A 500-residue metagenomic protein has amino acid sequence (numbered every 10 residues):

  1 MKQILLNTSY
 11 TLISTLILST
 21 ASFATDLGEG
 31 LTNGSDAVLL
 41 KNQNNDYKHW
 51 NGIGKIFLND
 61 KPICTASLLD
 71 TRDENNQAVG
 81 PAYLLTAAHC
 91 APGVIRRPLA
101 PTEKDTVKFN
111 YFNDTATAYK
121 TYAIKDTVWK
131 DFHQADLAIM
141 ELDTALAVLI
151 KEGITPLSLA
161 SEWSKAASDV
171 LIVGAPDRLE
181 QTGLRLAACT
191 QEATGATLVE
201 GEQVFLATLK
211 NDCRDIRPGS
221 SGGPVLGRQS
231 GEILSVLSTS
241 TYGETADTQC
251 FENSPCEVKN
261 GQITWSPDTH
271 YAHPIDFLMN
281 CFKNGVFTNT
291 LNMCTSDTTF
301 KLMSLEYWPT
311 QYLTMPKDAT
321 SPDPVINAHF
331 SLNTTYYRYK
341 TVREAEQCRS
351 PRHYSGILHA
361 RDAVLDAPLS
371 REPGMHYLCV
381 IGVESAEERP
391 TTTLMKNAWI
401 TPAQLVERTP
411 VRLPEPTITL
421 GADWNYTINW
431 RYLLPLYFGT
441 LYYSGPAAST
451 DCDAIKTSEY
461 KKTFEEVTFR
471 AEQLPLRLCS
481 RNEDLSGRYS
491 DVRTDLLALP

Functional and structural regions predicted by a protein language model:
M1-N7: Positively charged n-region of N-terminal signal peptides that target proteins for export
T8-S19: Bacterial N-terminal signal peptides
F23-V79, A196-L198, N280-T299: Protease-domain processing segments flanking chymotrypsin-fold serine proteases, especially trypsin-like
K48-N51, K55-D60, Q77-P81, L85-A88 (+1 more regions): Serine endopeptidase catalytic core focused on the charge-relay Asp
W50-C64, A147-I154, L179-I275: Active-site region of chymotrypsin-like
T71-A82, L226-L234: A glycine-centered beta-loop-beta connector
A193-T208, T245-P316, A345-R361: Surface-exposed intrinsically disordered loops and tails
N284-P500: Low-complexity, disordered linker/stalk regions enriched in Pro/Thr/Ser/Gly
